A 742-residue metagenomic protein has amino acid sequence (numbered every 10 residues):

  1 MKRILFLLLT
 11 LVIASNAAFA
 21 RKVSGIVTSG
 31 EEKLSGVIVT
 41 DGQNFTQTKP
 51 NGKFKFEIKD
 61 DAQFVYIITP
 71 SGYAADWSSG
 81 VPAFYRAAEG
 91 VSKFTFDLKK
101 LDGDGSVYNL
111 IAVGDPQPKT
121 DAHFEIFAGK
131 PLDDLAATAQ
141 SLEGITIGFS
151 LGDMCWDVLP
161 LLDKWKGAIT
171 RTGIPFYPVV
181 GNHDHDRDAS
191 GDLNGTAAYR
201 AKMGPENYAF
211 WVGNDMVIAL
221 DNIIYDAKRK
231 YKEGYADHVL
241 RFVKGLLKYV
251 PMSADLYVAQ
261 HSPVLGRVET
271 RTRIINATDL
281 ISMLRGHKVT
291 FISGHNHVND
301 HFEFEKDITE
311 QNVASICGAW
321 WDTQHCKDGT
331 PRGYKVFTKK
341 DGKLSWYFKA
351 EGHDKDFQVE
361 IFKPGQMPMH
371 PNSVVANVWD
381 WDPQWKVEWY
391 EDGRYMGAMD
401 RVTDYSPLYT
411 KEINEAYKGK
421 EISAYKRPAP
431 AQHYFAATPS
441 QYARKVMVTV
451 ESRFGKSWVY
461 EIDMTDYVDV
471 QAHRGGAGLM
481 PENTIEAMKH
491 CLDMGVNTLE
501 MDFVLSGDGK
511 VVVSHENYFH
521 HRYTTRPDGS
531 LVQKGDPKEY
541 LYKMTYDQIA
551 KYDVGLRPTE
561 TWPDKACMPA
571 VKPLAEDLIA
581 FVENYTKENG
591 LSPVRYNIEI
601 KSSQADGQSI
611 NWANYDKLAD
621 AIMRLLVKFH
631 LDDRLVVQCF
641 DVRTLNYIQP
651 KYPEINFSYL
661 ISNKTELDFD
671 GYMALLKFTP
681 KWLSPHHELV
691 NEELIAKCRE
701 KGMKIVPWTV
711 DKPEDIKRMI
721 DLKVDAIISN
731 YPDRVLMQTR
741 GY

Functional and structural regions predicted by a protein language model:
R21-S24, T28-Q43, D60-D61: Short, ordered, surface-exposed loop/turn motifs in non-cytosolic proteins
K22, S29-G30, A74, V81-L162: N-terminal active-site segment of His-dependent metallophosphoesterases
D41, Q63-Y85: A short, solvent-exposed loop/turn motif at the edges and junctions of modular extracellular/periplasmic domains
Q43-E57, R401: Short, acidic Ser/Thr/Gly-rich low-complexity loop/linker segments typical of extracellular and cell-surface proteins
A74-A75, L159-M252, R271-I292, H301-K340: Extended active-site neighborhood of metal-dependent phosphoesterases/phosphodiesterases
I174, S406-A436: Aromatic sugar-binding surface patches on proteins that engage polysaccharides or sugar-phosphate polymers
I308-D392, P430-Q441, K445-Y460: Binuclear metal-dependent phosphoesterase catalytic core
A376, D463-Y742: Phosphate-group recognition and catalysis centered on beta-loop-alpha active-site segments
